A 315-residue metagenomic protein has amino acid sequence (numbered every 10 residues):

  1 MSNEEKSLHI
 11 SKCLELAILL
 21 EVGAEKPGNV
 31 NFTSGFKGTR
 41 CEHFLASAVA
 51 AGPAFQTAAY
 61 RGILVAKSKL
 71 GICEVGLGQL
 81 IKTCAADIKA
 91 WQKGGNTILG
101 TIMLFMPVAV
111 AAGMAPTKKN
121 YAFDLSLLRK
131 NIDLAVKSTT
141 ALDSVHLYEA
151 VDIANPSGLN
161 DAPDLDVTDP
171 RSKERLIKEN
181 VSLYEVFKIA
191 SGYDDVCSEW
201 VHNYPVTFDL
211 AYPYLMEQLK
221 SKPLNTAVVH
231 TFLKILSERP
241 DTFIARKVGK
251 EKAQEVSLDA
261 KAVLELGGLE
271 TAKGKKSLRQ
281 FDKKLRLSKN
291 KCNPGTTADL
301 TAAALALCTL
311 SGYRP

Functional and structural regions predicted by a protein language model:
M1-V75, A112-S288, C308-P315: Phosphate-rich cofactor/ligand-interacting catalytic cores and adjacent structured alpha/beta frameworks
G71-Q92: Active-site cofactor/substrate anionic-group-binding motifs, chiefly glycine- and Lys/Arg-rich phosphate-binding loops
G78-A85, I102-F105, R129: Generic internal hydrophobic packing segments that stabilize the cores of diverse globular domains
L80, G100-L104, L147, L224-T231 (+1 more regions): Residue-level detector of well-ordered alpha-helical segments, enriched for hydrophobic/aromatic packing positions
A86, M106-V110, D133: A broadly conserved amphipathic alpha-helix scaffold signal in soluble, globular proteins
I88-G95, L99, A112-K119: Amphipathic alpha-helical interaction segments
Q92-P107, N290-A306: Conserved phosphate/anionic-ligand binding catalytic regions in large, soluble enzymes, centered on
